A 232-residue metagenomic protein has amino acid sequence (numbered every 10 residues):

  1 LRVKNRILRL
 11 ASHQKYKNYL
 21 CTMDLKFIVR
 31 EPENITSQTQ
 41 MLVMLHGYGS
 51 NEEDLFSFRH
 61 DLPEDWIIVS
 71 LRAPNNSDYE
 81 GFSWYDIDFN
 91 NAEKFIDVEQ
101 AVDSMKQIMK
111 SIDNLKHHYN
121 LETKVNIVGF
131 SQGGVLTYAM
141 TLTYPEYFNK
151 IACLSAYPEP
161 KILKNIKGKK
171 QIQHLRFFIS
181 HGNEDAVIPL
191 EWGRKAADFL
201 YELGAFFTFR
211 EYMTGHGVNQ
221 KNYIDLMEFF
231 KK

Functional and structural regions predicted by a protein language model:
R6-R9, H13-M41, F207: A domain-start/cap signature at the N-terminus of enzymes
K26-I35, T39-E122: Serine-hydrolase catalytic machinery in alpha/beta-hydrolase-like enzymes
H46-Y48, G129-F130, G182: Conserved alpha/beta-hydrolase "nucleophile elbow" surrounding the catalytic nucleophile
I127-G129, L154, S180: Short beta-strand immediately N-terminal to the catalytic nucleophile in serine-hydrolase-like folds
G129-G133, T137: Gly/Ala-rich beta-loop-alpha elbow adjacent to hydrolase catalytic centers
Y147-P158: A conserved short beta-strand
F178, E191-K232: C-terminal catalytic histidine-bearing segment of alpha/beta-hydrolase fold enzymes
F178-H181, D185: Short beta-strand/loop motif that positions the catalytic acidic residue of the alpha/beta-hydrolase fold
